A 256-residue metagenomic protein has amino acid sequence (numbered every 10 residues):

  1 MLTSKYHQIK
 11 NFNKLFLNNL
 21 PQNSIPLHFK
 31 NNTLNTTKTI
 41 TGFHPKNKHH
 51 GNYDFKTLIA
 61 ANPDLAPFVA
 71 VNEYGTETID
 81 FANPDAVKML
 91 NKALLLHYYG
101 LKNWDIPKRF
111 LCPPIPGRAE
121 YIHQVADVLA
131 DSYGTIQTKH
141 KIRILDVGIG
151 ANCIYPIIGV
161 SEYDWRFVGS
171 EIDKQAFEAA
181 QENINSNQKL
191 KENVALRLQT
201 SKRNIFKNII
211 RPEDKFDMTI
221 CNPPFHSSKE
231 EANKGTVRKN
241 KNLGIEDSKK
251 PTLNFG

Functional and structural regions predicted by a protein language model:
L2-L111: N-terminal auxiliary segments of SAM/dcSAM-dependent transferases
P114: Conserved phosphate/oxyanion-binding catalytic-loop motifs
G117-H140: Conserved alpha-helix/loop element of class I SAM-dependent methyltransferases that forms part of the SAM/SAH-binding
K139-G150: Conserved class I S-adenosyl-L-methionine
A151-D164: Conserved SAM-binding loop of SAM-dependent methyltransferases across substrates and taxa, primarily the Class I
R166-E171: Conserved SAM-binding motif I beta-strand of class I
I172, F177-M218: S-adenosyl-L-methionine
P223-G256: Mobile active-site "lid"/loop adjacent to the S-adenosyl-L-methionine
